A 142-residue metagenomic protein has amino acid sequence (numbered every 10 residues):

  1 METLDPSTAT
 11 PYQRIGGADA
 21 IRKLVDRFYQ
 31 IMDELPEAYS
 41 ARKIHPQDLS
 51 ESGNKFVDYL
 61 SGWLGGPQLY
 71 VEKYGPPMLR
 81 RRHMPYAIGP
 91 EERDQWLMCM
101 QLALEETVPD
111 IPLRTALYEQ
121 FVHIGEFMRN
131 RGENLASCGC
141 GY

Functional and structural regions predicted by a protein language model:
M1-Y142: Core of compact, soluble alpha-helical bundle domains
